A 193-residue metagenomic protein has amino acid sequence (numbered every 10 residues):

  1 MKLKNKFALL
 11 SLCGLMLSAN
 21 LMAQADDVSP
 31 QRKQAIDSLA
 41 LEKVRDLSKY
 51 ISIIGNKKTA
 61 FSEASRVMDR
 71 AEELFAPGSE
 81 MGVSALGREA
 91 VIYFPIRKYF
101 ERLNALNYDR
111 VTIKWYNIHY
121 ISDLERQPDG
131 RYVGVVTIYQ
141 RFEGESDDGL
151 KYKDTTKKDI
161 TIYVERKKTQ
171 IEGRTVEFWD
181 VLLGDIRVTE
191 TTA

Functional and structural regions predicted by a protein language model:
M1-P30: Bacterial Sec-dependent N-terminal signal peptides
K6-L10, A71, A193: Intrinsically disordered and other compositionally biased segments
N20-D26, A105-Y116: Short, charged, low-hydrophobicity "junction" segments
A23-R66: Short, low-complexity N-terminal intrinsically disordered segments enriched in polar/charged residues
L47, I51, F75, L103 (+1 more regions): Hydrophobic, Leu/Ile/Phe/Ala-enriched alpha-helical segments that form helix-helix packing faces
I53-D69, I113-I118, R174-L182: Short glycine-rich, low-complexity/disordered patches
A64-T112: Short solvent-exposed beta->alpha transition segments
H119-A193: Exposed beta-sheet edge and beta->alpha loop/turn motif
